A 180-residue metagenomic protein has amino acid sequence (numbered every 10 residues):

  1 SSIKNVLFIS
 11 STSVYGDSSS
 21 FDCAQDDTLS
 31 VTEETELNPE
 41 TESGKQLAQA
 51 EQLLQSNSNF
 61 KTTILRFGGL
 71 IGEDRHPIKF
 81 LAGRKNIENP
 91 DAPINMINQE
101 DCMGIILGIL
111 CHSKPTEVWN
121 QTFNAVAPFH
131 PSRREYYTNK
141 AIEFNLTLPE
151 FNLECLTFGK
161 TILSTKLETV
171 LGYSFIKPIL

Functional and structural regions predicted by a protein language model:
S1-I9: NAD(P)-cofactor binding segment of oxidoreductase domains
I9-S20, L29-S30, P39, L70-D74: Conserved catalytic-site region of short-chain dehydrogenase/reductase
S19-I64: Catalytic helix-loop patch of NAD(P)-dependent Rossmann-fold dehydrogenases
L54, L167-E168: Structural element of the ATP-grasp superfamily
I64-L70, H76-K79, I87-L110: Substrate-positioning beta->alpha
L81-N89, F144-E150: A short C-terminal helix-loop "cap" of Rossmann-like NAD(P)-dependent dehydrogenase/epimerase domains
I105-G108, H112-S164: Mid/C-terminal beta-alpha module of Rossmann-like enzyme folds, strongest in SDR-family dehydrogenases/epimerases
I179-L180: Amphipathic terminal alpha-helices
